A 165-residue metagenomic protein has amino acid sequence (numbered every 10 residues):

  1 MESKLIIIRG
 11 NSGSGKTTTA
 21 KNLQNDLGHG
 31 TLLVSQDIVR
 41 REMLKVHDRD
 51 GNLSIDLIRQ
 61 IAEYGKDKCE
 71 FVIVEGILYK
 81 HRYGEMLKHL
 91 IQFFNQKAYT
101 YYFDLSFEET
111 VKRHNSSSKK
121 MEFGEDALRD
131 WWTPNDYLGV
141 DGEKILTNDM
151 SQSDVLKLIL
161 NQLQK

Functional and structural regions predicted by a protein language model:
I8: Hydrophobic anchor at the beta1->P-loop junction of P-loop NTPases
N11: P-loop (Walker A) phosphate-binding loop of NTP-binding proteins
S14: ATP-binding Walker
T17: Walker A/P-loop
K21-E63: Conserved substrate/cofactor phosphate-moiety recognition/catalytic segment in nucleotide-dependent phosphotransferases
L53-N95: Glycine-rich phosphate-binding loop used to anchor ATP phosphates in small-molecule kinases, encompassing both
F94-R113: Conserved phosphate-donor/acceptor-positioning beta-strand/loop module used by diverse small-molecule
S116-L158: Small-molecule kinase domains that catalyze NTP-dependent phosphoryl transfer to phosphate-bearing small molecules
